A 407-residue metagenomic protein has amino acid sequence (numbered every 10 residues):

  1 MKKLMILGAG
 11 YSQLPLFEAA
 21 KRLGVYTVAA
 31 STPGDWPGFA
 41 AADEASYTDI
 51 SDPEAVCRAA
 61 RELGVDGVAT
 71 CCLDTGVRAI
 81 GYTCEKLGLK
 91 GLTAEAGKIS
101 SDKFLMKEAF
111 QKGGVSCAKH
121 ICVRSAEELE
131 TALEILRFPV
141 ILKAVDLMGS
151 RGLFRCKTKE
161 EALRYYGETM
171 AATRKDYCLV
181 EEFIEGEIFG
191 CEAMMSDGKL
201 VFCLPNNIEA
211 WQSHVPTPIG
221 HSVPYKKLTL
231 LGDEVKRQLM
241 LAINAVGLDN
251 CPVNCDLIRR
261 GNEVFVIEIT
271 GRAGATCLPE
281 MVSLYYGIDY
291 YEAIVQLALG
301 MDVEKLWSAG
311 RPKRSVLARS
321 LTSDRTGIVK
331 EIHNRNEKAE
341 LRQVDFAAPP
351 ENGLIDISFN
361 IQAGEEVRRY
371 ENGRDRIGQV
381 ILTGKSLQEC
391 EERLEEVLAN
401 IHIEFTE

Functional and structural regions predicted by a protein language model:
M1-E95, E127, S323, I361-E366 (+2 more regions): ATP-binding N-terminal substructure of ATP-dependent carboxylate-amine bond-forming enzymes
A59-V65, E134-L136, A172-T173, V246: Glycine-rich phosphate-binding loop signature in dinucleotide/nucleotide-binding domains
D102-L179, E185, D197, Y225-R237 (+3 more regions): Active-site nucleotide/adenylate-binding loops and adjacent lid/helix of ATP-dependent enzymes
K112, V295-E407: Peripheral (often C-terminal) accessory segments that flank ATP-dependent C-N-forming ligase machineries
F154, E182, K227, S283 (+1 more regions): Short, well-ordered beta-strand elements within core beta-sheets of diverse protein domains
T169-Y177, E182-Y225, D233-V266, T270-L278 (+2 more regions): Phosphate-binding core of ATP-grasp and ATP-grasp-like enzymes
R272-A293: ATP-dependent carboxylate-activation loops
